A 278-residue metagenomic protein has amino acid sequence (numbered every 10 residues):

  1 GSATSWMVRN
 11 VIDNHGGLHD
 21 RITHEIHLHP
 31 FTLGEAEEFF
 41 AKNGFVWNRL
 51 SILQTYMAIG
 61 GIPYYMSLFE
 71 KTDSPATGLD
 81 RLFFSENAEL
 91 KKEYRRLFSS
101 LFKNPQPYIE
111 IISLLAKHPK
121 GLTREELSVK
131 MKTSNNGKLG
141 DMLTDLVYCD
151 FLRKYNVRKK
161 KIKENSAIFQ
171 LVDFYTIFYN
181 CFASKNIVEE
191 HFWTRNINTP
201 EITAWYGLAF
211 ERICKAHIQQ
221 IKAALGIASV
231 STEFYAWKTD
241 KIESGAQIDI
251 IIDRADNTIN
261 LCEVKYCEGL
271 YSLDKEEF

Functional and structural regions predicted by a protein language model:
G1-H15: Sensor-1/coupling segment of RecA-like P-loop NTPase cores
T23-S51: Conserved small helical "lid"/interfacial subdomain of P-loop NTPases
A41-L97: Amphipathic alpha-helical "lid/sensor" segments that cap RecA-like P-loop NTPase cores
K103-K120: Short amphipathic alpha-helical interface segments
H118-K130: Short acidic, hydrophobic short linear motifs in intrinsically disordered regions
K132-D150: Short amphipathic alpha-helical interaction segments
V147-K159: A short, conserved structural fragment
S166-F278: A cross-kingdom feature that marks ATP-driven nucleic-acid transaction machinery
